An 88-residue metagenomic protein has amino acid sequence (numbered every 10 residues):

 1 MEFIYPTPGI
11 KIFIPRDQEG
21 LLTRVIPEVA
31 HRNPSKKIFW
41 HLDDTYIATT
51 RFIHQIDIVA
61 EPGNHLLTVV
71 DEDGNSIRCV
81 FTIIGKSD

Functional and structural regions predicted by a protein language model:
Y5-D88: Long, low-complexity serine/threonine/glycine- and acidic-rich segments characteristic of extracellular
